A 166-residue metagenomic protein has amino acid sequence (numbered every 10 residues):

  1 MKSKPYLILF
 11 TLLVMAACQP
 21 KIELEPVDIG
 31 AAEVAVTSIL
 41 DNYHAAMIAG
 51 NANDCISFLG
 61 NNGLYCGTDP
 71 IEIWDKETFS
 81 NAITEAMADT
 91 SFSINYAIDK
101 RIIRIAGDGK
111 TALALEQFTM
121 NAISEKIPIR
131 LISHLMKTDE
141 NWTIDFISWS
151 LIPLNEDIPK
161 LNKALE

Functional and structural regions predicted by a protein language model:
M1-K2: N-terminal secretory signal peptides that target proteins for export/translocation
P5-M15: Sec-dependent N-terminal signal peptides
C18-N53, S57, K163-E166: Short, low-complexity N-terminal intrinsically disordered segments enriched in polar/charged residues
Q19-I22, P128-P159: Short beta-strand edge/turn micro-motifs at domain boundaries
Y43, D54-I56, G63, F79 (+2 more regions): Hydrophobic pocket/interface hotspot
L59, D69, G107-G109, E116-T119 (+2 more regions): A mature extracytoplasmic/lumenal domain signature
L64-W74, M87-F92: A short gly/proline-enriched turn/hairpin at secondary-structure junctions
S80-S124: Surface-exposed, charged secondary-structure patches
